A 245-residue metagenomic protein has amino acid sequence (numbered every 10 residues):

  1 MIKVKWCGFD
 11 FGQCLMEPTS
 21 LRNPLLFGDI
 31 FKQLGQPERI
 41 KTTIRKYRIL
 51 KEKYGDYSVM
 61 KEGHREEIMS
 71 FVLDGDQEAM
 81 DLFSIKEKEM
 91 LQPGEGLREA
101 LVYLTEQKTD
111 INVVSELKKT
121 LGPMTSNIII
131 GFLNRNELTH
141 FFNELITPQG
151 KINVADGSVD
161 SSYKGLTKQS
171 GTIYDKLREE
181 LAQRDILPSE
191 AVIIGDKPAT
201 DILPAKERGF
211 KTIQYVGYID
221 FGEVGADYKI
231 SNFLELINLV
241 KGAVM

Functional and structural regions predicted by a protein language model:
M1-F9, E17, K32-P37, G75-Q77 (+3 more regions): Asp-based, Mg2+/Mn2+-dependent phosphohydrolase catalytic module
I2-E99, E106, G122: N-terminal helical cap/lid subdomain that shapes the substrate entry/recognition surface in HAD-like hydrolases
